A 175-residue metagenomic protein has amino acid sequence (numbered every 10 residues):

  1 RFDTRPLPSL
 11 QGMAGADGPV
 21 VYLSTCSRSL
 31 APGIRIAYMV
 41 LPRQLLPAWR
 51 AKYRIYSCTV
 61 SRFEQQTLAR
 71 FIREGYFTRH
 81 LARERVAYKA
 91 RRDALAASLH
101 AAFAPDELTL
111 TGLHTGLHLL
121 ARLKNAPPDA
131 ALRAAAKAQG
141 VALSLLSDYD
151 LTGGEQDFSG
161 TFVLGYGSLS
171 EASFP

Functional and structural regions predicted by a protein language model:
R1-S29: Active-site pre-lysine segment of PLP-dependent enzymes
G15, A31, Q44-E64: Active-site C-terminal subdomain of aminotransferase-like
I36-R43: Short beta-strand-to-turn element immediately C-terminal to the catalytic PLP-Schiff-base lysine in fold type I
R50-Y56, E74-A96, A126: Structural signature of PLP-dependent enzymes
A69, R85-A96, L108-R122, L132-A135: Conserved glycine-rich beta-strand-loop-beta hairpin in the small C-terminal domain of fold type I
P127-L132, E171-F174: Short, conserved charged micro-motifs
A138, G154-P175: PLP-dependent enzyme catalytic core of the Aspartate aminotransferase-like
